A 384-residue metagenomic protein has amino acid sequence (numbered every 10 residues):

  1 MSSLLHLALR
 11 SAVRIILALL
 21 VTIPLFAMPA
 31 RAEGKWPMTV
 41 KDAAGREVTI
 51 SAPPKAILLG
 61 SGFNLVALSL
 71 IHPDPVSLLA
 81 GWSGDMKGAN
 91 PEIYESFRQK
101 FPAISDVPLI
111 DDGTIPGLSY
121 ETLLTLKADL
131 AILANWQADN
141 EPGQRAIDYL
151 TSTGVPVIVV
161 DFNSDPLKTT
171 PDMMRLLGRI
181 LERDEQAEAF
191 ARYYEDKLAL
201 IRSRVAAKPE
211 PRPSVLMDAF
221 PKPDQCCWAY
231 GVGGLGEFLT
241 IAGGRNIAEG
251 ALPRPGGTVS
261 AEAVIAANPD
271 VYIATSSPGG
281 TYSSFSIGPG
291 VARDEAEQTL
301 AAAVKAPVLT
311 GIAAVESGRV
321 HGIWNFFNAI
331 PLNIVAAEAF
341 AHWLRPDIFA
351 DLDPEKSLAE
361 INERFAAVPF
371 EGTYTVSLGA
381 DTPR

Functional and structural regions predicted by a protein language model:
M1-R10: N-terminal secretory signal peptides that target proteins for export/translocation
A12-P24: Bacterial N-terminal signal peptides
A27-S69, E185-A219, F349-R384: Bacterial Sec-exported substrate-binding components of ABC uptake systems
A43-G45, V107-S119, L252-S260: Short helix-initiation/N-cap motifs at beta->coil->alpha
L65-T125, L130, A134-D139: A short, structured surface patch at a secondary-structure boundary
G84-E92, N135-R145, V160-M173, E210-E237: Extracytoplasmic ligand-binding site segments that recognize negatively charged/polar headgroups
D111, D165-R179, T281-R384: Structured C-terminal subdomain patch of bacterial secreted/periplasmic proteins
Y230-R254: Alpha-helical, coiled-coil/dimerization segments enriched in small aliphatic residues
